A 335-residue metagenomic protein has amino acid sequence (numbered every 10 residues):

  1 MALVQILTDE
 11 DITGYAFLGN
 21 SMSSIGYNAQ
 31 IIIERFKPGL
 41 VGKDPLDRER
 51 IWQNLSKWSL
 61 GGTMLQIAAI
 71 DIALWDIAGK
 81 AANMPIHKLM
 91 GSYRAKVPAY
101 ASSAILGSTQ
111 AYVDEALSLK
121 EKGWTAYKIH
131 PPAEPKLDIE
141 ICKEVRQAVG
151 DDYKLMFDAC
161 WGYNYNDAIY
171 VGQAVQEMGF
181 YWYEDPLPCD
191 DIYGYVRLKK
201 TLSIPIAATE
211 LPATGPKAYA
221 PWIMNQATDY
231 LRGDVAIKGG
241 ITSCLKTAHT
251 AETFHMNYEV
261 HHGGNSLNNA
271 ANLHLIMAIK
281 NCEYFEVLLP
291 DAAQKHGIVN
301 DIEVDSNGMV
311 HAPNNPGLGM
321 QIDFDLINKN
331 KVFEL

Functional and structural regions predicted by a protein language model:
A2-E10, N300-V304: Short beta-strand elements
L7-A81: Metal- or metallocofactor-binding catalytic centers and their adjacent structured scaffolds across diverse enzyme
D11, F36, I70, N83 (+7 more regions): Conserved, mostly hydrophobic/aromatic
E34, Q173, G179, D190-M309 (+1 more regions): Shared catalytic-loop signature of beta/alpha-barrel
D71-L106: Glycine-rich, aromatic-flanked loop segments that form ligand/cofactor-binding clefts across common enzyme folds
A95-L202: Metal-dependent enolase-superfamily TIM-barrel catalytic cores that perform enediolate-based chemistry
L318-L335: Extended hydrophobic packing segments that form well-structured cores
